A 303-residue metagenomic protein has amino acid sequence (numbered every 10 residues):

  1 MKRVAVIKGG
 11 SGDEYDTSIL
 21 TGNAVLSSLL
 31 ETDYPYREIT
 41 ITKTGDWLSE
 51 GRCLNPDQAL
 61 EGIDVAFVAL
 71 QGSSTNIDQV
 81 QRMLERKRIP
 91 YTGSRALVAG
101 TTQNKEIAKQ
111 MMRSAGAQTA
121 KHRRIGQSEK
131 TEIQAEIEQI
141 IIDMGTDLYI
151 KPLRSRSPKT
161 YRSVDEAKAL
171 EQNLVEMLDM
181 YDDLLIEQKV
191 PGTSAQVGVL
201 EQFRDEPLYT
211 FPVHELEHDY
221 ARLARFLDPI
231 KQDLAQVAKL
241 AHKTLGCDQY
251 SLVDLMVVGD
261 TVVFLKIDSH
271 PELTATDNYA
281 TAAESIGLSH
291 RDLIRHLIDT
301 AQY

Functional and structural regions predicted by a protein language model:
M1-L97, T101-Q103, I107, G126-E136: ATP-binding N-terminal substructure of ATP-dependent carboxylate-amine bond-forming enzymes
K2, L227-Y303: ATP-dependent carboxylate activation and anion-phosphoryl transfer catalytic cores that bind Mg-ATP to form
K2-K8, T101-E187, P191: Active-site nucleotide/adenylate-binding loops and adjacent lid/helix of ATP-dependent enzymes
Y36, P90-Y91, T119, L148 (+1 more regions): Hydrophobic beta-strand scaffold residues
E38-I39, L184, Q188, Q196 (+1 more regions): A short glycine-rich, hydrophobically flanked beta-strand micro-motif that places a catalytic Asp/Glu for divalent metal
I125, Y161-E166, V199-Q202, V258 (+2 more regions): Short beta-strand-to-turn element immediately C-terminal to the catalytic PLP-Schiff-base lysine in fold type I
D165-Q236, V262-V263: Phosphate-binding site of ATP-dependent enzymes
